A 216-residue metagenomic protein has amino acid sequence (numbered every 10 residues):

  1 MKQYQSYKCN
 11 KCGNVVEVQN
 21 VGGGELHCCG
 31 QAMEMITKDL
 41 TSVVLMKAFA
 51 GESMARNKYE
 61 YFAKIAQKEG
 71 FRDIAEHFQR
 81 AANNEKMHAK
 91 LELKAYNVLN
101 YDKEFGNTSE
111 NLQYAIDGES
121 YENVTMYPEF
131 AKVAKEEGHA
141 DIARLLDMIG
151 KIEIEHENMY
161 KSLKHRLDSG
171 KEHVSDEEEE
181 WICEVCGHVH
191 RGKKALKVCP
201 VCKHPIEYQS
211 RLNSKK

Functional and structural regions predicted by a protein language model:
M1, C9-K11, Q19-N20: Short solvent-exposed loop/turn micro-motifs enriched in small/polar/acidic residues
M1-Y4, K38-L40: Extreme N-terminus of proteins, especially the signal/transit-peptide cleavage junction and the first residues
K2-Y7, E177-W181: Short structural boundary motif marking the start of a folded domain
Q5-Y7, V15, H27-E34: N-terminal alpha-helical targeting/anchoring segments
N10, L26-C29, E184, P200: Cys/His/Pro-rich metal-binding microdomains
V15, Q19-V21, E34-K216: Non-heme di-metal
